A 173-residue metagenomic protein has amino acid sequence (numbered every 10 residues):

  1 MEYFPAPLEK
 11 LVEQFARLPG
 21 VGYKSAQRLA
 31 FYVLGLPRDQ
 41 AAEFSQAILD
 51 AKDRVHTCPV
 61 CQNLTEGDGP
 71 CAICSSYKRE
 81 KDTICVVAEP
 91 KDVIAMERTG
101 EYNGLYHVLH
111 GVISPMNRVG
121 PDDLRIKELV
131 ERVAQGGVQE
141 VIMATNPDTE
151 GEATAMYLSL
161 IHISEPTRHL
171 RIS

Functional and structural regions predicted by a protein language model:
E2-E9, R17, A30-I84, E89-V93: Cys/His-rich Zn2+-binding cysteine-cluster or related metal-binding knuckle/ribbon modules and their
E9-E13, Q27-F31, A42, Q46 (+5 more regions): Solvent-exposed alpha-helical segments within well-ordered globular domains of core cellular machineries
P19, G137, T167: Conserved functional loop/turn residues at catalytic and ligand-binding sites
A26, S76-T145: Extended interfacial segments that mediate partner engagement and assembly in macromolecular machines
V93, T149, L170: Glycine-rich nucleotide phosphate-binding loop and flanking beta-alpha elements of Rossmann-like dinucleotide-binding
T145-A155: Acidic, metal-coordinating catalytic cores used for nucleic-acid/nucleotide bond scission and strand-transfer chemistry
I161-S173: Single conserved hydrophobic/aromatic residue that forms the stacking wall/gate of nucleotide- or nucleobase-binding
